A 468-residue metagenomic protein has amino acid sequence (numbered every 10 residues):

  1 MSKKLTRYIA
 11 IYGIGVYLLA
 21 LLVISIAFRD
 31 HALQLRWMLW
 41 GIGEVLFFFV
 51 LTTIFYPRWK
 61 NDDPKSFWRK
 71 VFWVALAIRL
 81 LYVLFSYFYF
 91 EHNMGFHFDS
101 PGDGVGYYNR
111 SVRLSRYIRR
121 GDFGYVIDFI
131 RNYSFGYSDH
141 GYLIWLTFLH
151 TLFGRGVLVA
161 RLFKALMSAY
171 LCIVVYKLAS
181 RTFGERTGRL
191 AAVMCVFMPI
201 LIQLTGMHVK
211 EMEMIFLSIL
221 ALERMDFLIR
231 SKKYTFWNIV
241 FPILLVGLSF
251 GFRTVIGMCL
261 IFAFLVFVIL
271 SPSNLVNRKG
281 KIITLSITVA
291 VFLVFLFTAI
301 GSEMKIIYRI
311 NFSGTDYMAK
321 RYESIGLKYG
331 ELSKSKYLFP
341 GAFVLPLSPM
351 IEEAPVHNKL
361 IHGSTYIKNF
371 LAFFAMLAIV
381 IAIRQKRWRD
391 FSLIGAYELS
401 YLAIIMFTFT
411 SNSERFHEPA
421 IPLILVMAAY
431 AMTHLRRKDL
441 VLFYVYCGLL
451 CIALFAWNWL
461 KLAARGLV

Functional and structural regions predicted by a protein language model:
I14-A20, L76-R79, F241-L244, K386-M406: Transmembrane alpha-helix segments characteristic of polytopic inner-membrane glycan-assembly/cell-envelope
T52-I54, G341, L345-W388: Hydrophobic, aromatic-rich transmembrane alpha-helices and their immediate juxtamembrane boundary segments
F55-P57, L162-T182, F374-A378: Transmembrane-helix motifs of polytopic, lipid-linked glycan transferases
D63-K70, K233-V240, P272-V289, R436-G448: Membrane-interfacial entry segments at the cytosolic side of transmembrane helices
L158, V175-F197, S392: Transmembrane-helix signature of polytopic, membrane-embedded enzymes that assemble or transfer cell-envelope glycans
Y176, R181, S231-W237, N277-K279 (+1 more regions): Membrane-interface helix-loop-helix junctions at transmembrane boundaries of multi-pass membrane enzymes, predominantly
I202-Q203, W237-L260: Membrane-interface alpha helices of multi-pass inner-membrane proteins
G206-M214: Short acidic/glycine- and proline-prone juxtamembrane loop motifs at membrane-interface regions of multi-pass membrane
